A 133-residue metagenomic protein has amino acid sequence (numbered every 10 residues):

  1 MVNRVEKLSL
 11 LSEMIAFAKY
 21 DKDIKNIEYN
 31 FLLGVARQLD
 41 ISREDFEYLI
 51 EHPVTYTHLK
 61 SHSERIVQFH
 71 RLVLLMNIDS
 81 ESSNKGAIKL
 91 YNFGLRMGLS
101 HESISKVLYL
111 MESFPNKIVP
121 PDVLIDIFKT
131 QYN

Functional and structural regions predicted by a protein language model:
M1-N133: Small-residue-enriched hydrophobic alpha-helices in membranes
